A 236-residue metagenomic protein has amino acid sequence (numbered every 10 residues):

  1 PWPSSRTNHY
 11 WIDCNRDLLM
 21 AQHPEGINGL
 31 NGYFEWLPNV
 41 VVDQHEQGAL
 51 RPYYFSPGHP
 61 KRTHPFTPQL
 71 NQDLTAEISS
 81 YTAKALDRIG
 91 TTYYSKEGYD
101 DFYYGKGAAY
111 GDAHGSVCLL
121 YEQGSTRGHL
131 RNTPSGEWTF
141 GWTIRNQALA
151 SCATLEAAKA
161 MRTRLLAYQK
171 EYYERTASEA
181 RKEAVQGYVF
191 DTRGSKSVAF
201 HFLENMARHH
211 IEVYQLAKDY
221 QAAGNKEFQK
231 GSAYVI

Functional and structural regions predicted by a protein language model:
P1: Glycine-rich, aromatic-flanked loop segments that form ligand/cofactor-binding clefts across common enzyme folds
N8-D17, Q22-N28, G32, W36-L37 (+4 more regions): Intrinsic-disorder/low-complexity accessory segments
E46: Detector for the c-type heme attachment site
